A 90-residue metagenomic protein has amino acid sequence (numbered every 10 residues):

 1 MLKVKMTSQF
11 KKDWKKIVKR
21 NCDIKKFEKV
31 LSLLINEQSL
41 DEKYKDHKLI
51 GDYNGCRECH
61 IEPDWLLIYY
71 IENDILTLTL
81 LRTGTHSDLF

Functional and structural regions predicted by a protein language model:
M1-K3, Q9-K25, K29, I50 (+2 more regions): Enriched for short, Lys/Arg-rich terminal
L33-H60: A short, surface-exposed loop/turn module that caps and links secondary-structure elements
